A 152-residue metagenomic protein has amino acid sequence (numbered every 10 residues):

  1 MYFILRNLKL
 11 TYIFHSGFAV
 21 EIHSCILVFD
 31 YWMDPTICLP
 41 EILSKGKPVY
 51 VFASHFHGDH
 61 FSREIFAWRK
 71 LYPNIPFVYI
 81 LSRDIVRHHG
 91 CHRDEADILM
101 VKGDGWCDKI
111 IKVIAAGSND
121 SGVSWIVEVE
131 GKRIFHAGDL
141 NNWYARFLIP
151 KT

Functional and structural regions predicted by a protein language model:
Y2, G17-W68, L140-T152: Pre-active-site segment of Zn-dependent metallo-hydrolases
Y2-R6, N74-K132: Metallo-beta-lactamase
K9-Y12, I26-D30, I110-S118, R133-D139: Active-site-proximal beta-strand elements of phosphoester/diester hydrolases
Y12-I13, E21-I22, C107, E128-V129: Generic beta-strand structural signal
H15-G17, G122: Conserved positions at the start
V51, Y79, F135-H136: Structural beta-sheet core signal
S121-T152: Internal alpha/beta domain cores that form substrate/cofactor-binding pockets in large enzymes and binding proteins
